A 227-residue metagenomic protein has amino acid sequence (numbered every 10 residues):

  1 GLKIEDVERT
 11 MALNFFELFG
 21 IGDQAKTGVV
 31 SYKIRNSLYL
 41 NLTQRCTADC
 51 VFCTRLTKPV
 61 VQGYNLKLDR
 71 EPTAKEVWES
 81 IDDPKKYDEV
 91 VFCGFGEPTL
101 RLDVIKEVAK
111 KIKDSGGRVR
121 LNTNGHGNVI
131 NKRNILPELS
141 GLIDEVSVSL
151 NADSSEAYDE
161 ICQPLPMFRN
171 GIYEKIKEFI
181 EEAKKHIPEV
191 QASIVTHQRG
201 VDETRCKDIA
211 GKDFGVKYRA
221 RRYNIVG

Functional and structural regions predicted by a protein language model:
L2-A25: Mid-to-C-terminal alpha-helical segments outside catalytic/metal-binding sites
L18, D49, C53, A157 (+1 more regions): Residues that scaffold the ATP/ADP-binding catalytic core of kinase and kinase-like folds
T27-G28, G227: Radical SAM enzyme core and accessory elements
V29-P72: Canonical Radical SAM [4Fe-4S] cluster-binding loop centered on the CxxxCxxC motif and its immediate flanking residues
T54-Q62, K86-E89, S154-A157: Short, basic/glycine-rich phosphate-binding loops at helix/coil junctions that contact nucleotide phosphates
T73-F95: Short Fe-S-cluster ligation motifs
F95-G227: Conserved AdoMet/S-adenosylmethionine-binding subsite of the radical SAM
